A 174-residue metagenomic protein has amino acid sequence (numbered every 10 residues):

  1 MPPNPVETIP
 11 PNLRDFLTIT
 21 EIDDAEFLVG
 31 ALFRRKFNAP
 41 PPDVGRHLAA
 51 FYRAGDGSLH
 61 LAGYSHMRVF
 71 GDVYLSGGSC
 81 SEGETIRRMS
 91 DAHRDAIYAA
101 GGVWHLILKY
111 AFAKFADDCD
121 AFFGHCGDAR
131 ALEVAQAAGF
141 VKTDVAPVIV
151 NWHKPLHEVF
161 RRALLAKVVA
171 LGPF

Functional and structural regions predicted by a protein language model:
M1-D23: Long, low-complexity, intrinsically disordered N-terminal extensions of eukaryotic proteins, enriched
M1-I9, D117-F174: Terminal substrate-recognition subdomain of acyl/acetyltransferases
P10, T18, E26, G30-F33 (+4 more regions): Solvent-exposed, well-ordered amphipathic alpha-helical segments that flank/support binding or catalytic loops
R14, T20-E84: A conserved beta-strand-loop-helix scaffold within acyl/acetyltransferase catalytic domains
D23-V29, A96-A99, R162-A163, V169-F174: Short acidic/polar alpha-helix capping motifs at helix-coil junctions
P40-D43, R88-M89, I97-A99, D144-I149 (+1 more regions): Short, surface-exposed linear patches
L48-F51, A96-I97, I107-Y110, H153-E158: Short C-terminal domain-edge/linker segments immediately following a structured domain
Y74-G139, T143: Acyl-donor binding region in acyl/amide transferases
